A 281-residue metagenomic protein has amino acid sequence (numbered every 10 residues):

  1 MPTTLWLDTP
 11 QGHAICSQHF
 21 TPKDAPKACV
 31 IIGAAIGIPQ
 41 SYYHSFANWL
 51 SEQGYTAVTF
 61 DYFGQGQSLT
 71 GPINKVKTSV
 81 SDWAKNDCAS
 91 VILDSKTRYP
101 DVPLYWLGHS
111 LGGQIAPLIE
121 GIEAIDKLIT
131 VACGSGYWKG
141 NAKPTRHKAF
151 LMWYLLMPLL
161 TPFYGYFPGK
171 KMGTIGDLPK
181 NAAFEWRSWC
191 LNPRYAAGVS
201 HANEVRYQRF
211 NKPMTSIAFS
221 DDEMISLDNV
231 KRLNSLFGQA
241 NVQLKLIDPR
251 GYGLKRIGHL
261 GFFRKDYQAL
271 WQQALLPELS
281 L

Functional and structural regions predicted by a protein language model:
M1-P22: N-terminal cap/lid segment of alpha/beta-hydrolase-fold proteins
A34-I38: Active-site glycine-rich loops that stabilize anionic/oxyanionic intermediates across multiple enzyme folds
Q40-P72: Conserved alpha/beta-hydrolase
K77-R98: Alpha/beta-hydrolase active-site loop
L107-R194: Alpha/beta-hydrolase-fold enzymes
F210, S216-A218, D222: Short beta-strand/loop motif that positions the catalytic acidic residue of the alpha/beta-hydrolase fold
S226-L236: Short alpha-helix in the alpha/beta-hydrolase fold that links the catalytic acid
I247-L281: Catalytic active-site module of serine/aspartate enzymes centered on a nucleophile-bearing elbow/loop
